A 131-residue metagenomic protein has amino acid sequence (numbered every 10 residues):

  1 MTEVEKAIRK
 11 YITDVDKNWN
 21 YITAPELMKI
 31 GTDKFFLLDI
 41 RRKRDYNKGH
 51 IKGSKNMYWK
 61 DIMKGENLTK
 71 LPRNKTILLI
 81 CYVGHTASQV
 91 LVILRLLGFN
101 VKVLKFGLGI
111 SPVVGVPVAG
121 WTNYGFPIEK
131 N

Functional and structural regions predicted by a protein language model:
M1-P25, K29-F36, K43-T76, H85-N131: Rhodanese-like catalytic fold shared by cysteine-dependent sulfurtransferases and DSP/PTP-type phosphatases
I80: Short, surface-exposed ligand- or partner-binding patches at beta-edge/loop junctions that are enriched in aromatics
